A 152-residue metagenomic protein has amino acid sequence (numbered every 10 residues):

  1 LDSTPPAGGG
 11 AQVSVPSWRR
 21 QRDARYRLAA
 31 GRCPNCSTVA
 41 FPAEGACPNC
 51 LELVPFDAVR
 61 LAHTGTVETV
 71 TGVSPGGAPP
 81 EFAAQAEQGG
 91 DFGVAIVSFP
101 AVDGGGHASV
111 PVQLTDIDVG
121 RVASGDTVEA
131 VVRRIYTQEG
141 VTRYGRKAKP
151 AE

Functional and structural regions predicted by a protein language model:
L1-R25: Intrinsic disorder at enzyme termini
R27-A30, E44: Residues immediately within or flanking Cys/His clusters that coordinate Zn2+ in small zinc-binding modules
R32-N35, P48-E52: Short, cysteine/histidine-rich loop/knuckle motifs that typically chelate Zn2+
F41, E52-F56: Short functional micro-motifs and their immediate structural scaffolds
A58-R60: Acidic-enriched and Gly/Ser
T64-D116: Glycine-rich active-site loops that engage anionic ligands at enzyme catalytic sites
D116-E129: Short nucleic-acid-contacting surface segments enriched for D/E, G, S/T with interspersed K/R
V131-E152: OB-fold/S1-family single-stranded nucleic acid-binding modules
